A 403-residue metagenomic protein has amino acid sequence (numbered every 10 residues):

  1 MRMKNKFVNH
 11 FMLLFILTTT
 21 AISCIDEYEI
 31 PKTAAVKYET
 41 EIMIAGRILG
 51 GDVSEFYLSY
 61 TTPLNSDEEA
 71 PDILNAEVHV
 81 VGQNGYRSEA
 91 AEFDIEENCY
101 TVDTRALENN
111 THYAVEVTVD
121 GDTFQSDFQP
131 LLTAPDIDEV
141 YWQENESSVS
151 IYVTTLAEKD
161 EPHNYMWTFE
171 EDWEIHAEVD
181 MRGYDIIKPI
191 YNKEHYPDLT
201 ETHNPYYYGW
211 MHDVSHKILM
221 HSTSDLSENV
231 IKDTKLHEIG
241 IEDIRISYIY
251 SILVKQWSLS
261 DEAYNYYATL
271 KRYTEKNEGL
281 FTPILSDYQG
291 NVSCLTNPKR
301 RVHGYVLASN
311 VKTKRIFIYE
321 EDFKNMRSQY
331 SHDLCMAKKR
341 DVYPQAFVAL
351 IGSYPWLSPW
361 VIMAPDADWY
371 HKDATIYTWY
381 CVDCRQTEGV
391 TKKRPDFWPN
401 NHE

Functional and structural regions predicted by a protein language model:
R2-M12: Bacterial N-terminal signal peptides that target proteins for export
M12-L13, T40: Hydrophobic residues within membrane-embedded alpha helices
T20-S23: C-terminal motif of bacterial Sec signal peptides marking the signal peptidase cleavage site
I25-E403: A sequence/structural signal for flexible, mid-protein segments enriched in small/helix-disrupting residues
